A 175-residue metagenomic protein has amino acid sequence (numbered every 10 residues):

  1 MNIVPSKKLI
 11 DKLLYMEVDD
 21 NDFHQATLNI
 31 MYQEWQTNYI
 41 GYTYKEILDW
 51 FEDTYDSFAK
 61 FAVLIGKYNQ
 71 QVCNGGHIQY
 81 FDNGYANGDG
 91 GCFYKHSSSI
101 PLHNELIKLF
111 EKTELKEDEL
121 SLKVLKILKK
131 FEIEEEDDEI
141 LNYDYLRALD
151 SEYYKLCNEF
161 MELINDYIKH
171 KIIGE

Functional and structural regions predicted by a protein language model:
N2-N104, K108-E175: Extended, alpha-helix-rich binding/interface surfaces that flank or overlap catalytic cores and mediate recognition
